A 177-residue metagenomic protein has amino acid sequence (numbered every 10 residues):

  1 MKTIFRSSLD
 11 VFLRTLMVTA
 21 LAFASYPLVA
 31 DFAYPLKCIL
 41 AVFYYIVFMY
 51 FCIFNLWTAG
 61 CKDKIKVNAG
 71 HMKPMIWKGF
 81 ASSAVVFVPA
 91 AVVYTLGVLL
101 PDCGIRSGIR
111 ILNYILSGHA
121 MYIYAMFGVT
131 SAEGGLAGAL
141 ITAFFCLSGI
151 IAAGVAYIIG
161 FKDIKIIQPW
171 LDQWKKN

Functional and structural regions predicted by a protein language model:
M1-A59: Transmembrane alpha-helical insertion/packing segments
V11-T15, K37-F48, F80-V85, R110-Y114 (+1 more regions): Alpha-helical transmembrane segments of polytopic membrane proteins
F23-P35, T95-C103, F127-T130: Juxtamembrane "helix-exit" motif on the non-cytosolic side of transmembrane helices
Y50-T58, A137-Q168: Transmembrane alpha-helical segments in integral membrane proteins
F51-V86: Membrane-helix interface/capping segments
V67-K78, A153-N177: Cytoplasmic juxtamembrane regions at transmembrane-helix boundaries
G79-N113: Hydrophobic alpha-helical membrane-insertion segments
S117-I151: Hydrophobic alpha-helical transmembrane segments
